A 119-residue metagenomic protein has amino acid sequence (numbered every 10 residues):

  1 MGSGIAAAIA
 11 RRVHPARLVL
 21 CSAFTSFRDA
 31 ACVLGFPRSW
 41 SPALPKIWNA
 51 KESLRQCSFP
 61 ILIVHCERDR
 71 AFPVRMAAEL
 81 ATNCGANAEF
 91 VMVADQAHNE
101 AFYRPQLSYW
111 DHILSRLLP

Functional and structural regions predicted by a protein language model:
S3-G4, V74: Residues forming the Rossmann-fold NAD(P)(H) cofactor-binding site
G4-S53, F59: Hydrolase active-site cap/lid region
L18, F90-V91: Hydrophobic/aromatic anchor residues within beta-strands of the central parallel beta-sheet of Rossmann-like
A50, F59, P73-T82, P105: Short alpha-helix in the alpha/beta-hydrolase fold that links the catalytic acid
Q56-S58, L62-H65, D69: Short beta-strand/loop motif that positions the catalytic acidic residue of the alpha/beta-hydrolase fold
E67-F72, H98-E100: Acidic catalytic loop of the alpha/beta-hydrolase fold
Q96-W110: Catalytic histidine-centered segment of alpha/beta-hydrolase-like enzymes
H112-P119: C-terminal alpha-helix
